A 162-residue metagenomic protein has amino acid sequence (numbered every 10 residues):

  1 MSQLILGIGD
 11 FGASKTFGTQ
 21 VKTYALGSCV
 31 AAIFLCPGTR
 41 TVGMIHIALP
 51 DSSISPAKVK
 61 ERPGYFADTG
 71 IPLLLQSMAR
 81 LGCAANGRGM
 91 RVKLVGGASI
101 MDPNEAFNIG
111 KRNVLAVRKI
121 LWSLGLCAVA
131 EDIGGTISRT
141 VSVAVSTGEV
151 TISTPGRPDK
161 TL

Functional and structural regions predicted by a protein language model:
M1-L162: Active-site microenvironment for binding and transforming phosphate-containing groups
